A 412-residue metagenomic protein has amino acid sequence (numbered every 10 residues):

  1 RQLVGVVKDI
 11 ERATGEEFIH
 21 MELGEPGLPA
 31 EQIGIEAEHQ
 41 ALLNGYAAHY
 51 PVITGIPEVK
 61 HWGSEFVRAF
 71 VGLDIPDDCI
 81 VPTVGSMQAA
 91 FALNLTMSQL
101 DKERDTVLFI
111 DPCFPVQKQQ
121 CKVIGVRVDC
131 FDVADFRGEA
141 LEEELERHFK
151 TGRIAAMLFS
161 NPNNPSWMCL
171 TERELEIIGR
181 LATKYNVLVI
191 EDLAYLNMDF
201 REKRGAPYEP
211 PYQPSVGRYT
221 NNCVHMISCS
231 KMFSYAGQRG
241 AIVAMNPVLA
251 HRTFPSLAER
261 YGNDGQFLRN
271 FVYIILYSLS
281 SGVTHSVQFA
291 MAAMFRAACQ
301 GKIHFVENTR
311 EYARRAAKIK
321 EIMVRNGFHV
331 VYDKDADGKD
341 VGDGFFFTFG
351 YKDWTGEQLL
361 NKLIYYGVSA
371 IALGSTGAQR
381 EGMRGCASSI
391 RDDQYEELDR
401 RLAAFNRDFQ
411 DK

Functional and structural regions predicted by a protein language model:
R1-Q88, E139, F295-K302, F409-K412: N-terminal small-domain helix-loop-helix segment of the aminotransferase-like
Q2, E58, W62, F271-I274 (+1 more regions): A non-catalytic, amphipathic alpha-helix used as a structural packing/dimerization or gating element in enzyme scaffolds
L3, M21, E38, G63 (+12 more regions): Generic structural signal for small/hydrophobic residues in well-ordered secondary structure, especially within
A47-Y185, I190, L196-Y219, V224: Conserved core of the PLP fold type I
H61, E65, A69, L73-D74 (+2 more regions): PLP-dependent enzyme catalytic core of the Aspartate aminotransferase-like
Y219-T309: Conserved core segment of the aminotransferase class I/II
H285-A292, F305-K320, V324, V330-G350: Conserved glycine-rich beta-strand-loop-beta hairpin in the small C-terminal domain of fold type I
